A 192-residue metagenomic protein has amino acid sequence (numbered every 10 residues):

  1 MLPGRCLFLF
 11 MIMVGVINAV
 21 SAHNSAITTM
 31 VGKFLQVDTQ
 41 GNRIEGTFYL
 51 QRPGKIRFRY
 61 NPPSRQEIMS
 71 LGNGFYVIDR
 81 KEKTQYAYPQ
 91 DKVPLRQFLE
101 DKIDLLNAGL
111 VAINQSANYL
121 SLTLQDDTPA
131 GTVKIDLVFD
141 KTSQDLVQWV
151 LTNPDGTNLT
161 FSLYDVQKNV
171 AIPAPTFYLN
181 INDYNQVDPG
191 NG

Functional and structural regions predicted by a protein language model:
M1-F8: Bacterial N-terminal signal peptides that target proteins for export
F8-G15: Bacterial N-terminal signal peptides
V16-A22: Sec/Tat signal peptide C-region and signal peptidase I cleavage site
H23-G41, Y49: A short, Trp-centered hydrophobic/proline-enriched beta-strand micro-motif
N24, K92-L106: Short, solvent-exposed helix-to-loop capping segments enriched in aromatics
D38-Q40, K81, D155: Solvent-exposed strand-loop boundary residues in beta-sheet-rich modules
R43, T47-Q97, L159: An acidic-aromatic
L106-A108, Q115-P189: Gly/Pro-enriched, hydrophobic low-complexity segments that function as extracytoplasmic propeptides/linkers
